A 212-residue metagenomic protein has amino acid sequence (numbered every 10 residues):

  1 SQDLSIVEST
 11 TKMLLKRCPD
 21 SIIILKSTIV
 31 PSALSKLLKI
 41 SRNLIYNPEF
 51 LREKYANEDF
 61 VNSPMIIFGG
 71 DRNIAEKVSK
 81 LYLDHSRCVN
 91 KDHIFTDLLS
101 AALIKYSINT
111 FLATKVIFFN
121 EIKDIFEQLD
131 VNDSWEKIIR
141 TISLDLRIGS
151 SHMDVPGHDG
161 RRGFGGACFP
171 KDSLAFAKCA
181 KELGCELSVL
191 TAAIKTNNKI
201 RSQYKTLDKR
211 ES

Functional and structural regions predicted by a protein language model:
S1-S212: Structural/interface elements that position substrates and couple domains in central-metabolism enzymes
